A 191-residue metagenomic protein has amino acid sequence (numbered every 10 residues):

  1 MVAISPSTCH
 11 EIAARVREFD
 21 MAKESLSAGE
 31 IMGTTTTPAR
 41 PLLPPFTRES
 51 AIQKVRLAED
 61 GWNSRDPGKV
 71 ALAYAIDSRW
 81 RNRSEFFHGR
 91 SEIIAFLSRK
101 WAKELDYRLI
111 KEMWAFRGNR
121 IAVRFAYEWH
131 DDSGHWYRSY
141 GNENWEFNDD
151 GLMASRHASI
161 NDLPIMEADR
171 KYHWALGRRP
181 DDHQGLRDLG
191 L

Functional and structural regions predicted by a protein language model:
A22-F46, A95-L191: A beta-strand edge to alpha-helix "cap/lid" segment located at domain peripheries
T47-S64: Short, aromatic-enriched amphipathic alpha-helices that serve as compact interaction elements
S50-Q53, P67-I121: A solvent-exposed, acidic/Ser-Thr-rich amphipathic alpha-helical stretch
